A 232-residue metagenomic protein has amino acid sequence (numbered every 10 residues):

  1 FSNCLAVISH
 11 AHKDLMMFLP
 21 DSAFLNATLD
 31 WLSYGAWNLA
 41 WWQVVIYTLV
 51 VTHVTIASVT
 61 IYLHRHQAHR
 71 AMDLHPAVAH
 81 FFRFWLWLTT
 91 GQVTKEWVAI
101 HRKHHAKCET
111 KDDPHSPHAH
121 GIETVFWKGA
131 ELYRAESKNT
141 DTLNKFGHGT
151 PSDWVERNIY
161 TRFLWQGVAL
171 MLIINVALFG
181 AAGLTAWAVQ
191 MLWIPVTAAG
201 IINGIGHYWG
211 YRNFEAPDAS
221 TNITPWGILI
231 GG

Functional and structural regions predicted by a protein language model:
F1-I201: Non-catalytic, topology-defining segments of multipass membrane proteins
H66, G204-R212: A cytosolic-side transmembrane-helix exit/cap motif
G147-W154, W209-G232: Active-site-proximal inter-transmembrane loops
V196, G200, G204, T224-G231: Short amphipathic alpha-helical segments
